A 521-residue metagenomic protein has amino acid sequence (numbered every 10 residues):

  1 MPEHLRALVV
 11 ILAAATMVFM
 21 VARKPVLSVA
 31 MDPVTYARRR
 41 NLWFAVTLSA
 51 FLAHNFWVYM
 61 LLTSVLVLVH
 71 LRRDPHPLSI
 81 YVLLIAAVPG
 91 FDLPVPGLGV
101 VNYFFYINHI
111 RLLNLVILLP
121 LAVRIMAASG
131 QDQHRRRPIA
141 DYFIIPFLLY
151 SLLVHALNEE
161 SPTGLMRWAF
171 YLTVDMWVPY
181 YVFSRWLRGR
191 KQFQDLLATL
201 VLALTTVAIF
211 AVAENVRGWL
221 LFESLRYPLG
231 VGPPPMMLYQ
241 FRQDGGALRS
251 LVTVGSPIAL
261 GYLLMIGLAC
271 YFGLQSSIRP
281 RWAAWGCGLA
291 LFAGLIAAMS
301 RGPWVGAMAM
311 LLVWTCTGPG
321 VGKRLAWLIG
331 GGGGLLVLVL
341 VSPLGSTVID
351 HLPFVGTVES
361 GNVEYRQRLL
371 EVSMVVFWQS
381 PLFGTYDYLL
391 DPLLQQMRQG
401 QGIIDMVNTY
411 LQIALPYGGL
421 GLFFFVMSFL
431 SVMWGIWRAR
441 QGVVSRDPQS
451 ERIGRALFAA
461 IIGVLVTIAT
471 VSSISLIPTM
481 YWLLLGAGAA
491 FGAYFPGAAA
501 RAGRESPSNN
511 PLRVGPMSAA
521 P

Functional and structural regions predicted by a protein language model:
L5, I209, E214-L221, F241 (+5 more regions): A membrane-periplasm/extracellular boundary helix in multi-pass inner-membrane enzymes that assemble envelope glycans
L12-M20, P25-F44, G164-Y171, W177-Y180 (+4 more regions): Hydrophobic alpha-helical segments of polytopic membrane proteins
A13-F19, L457-P521: Transmembrane alpha-helices of multi-pass inner-membrane enzymes
L71-W177: N-terminal hydrophobic segments of proteins, predominantly signal-anchor/transmembrane helices of inner/organellar
I145-A156, D195-T317, G333, W434-R438: Alpha-helical transmembrane segments of multi-pass inner-membrane proteins
L248-V252, S256-I258, F292-I296, E371 (+3 more regions): A conserved mid-to-late transmembrane alpha helix and its immediate loop/hinge that forms the functional core
Q275, R281, M308, Y417-G463: Hydrophobic transmembrane alpha-helices and their immediate junctions
L344-Y417, R438-S445: Long extracytoplasmic/lumenal interhelical loops at the membrane interface of multi-pass membrane proteins
